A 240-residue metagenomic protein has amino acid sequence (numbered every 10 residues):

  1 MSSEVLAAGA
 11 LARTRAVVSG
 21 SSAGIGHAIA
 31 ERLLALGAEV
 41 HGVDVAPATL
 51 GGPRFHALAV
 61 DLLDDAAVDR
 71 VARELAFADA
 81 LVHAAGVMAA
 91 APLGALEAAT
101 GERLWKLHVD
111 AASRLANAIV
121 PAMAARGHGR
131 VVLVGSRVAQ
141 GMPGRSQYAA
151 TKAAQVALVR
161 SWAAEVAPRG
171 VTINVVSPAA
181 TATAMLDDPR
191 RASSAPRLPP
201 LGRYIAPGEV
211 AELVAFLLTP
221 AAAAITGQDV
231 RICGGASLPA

Functional and structural regions predicted by a protein language model:
S2-A7, T226-A240: Short C-terminal tail/terminal secondary-structure segment of NAD(P)H-dependent dehydrogenase/reductase domains
S22-A23: Conserved glycine-rich cofactor-binding loop
V87, G94-R114, V132, Q155: Catalytic Tyr-X3-Lys loop
M88-E102, G144-Q147, M185-P189: Conserved mid-core segment of classical short-chain dehydrogenase/reductases
P121, A164-E165, A223: Alpha-helical segment proximal to the catalytic Tyr-Lys
R130-A154, V159-P168, A180: Catalytic loop of short-chain dehydrogenase/reductase
A167, T172, I225-G227: Short, small/polar-rich loop/turn modules that mediate ligand/substrate recognition or access, typified
P199-V210: A conserved structural motif in NAD(P)-dependent oxidoreductases
